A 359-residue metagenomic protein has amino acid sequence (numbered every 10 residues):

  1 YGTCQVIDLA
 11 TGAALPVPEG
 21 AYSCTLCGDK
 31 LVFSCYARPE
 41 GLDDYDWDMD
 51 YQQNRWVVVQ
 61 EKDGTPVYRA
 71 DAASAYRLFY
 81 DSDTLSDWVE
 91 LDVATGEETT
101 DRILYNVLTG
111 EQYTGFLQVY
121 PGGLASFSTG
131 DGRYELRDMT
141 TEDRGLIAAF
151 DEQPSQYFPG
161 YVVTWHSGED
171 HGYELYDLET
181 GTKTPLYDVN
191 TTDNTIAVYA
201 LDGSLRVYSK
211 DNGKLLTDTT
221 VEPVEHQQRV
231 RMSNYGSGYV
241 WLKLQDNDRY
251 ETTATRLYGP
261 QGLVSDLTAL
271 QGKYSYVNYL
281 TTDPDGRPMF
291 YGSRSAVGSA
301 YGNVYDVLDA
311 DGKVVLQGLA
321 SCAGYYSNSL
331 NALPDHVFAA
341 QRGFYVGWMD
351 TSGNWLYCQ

Functional and structural regions predicted by a protein language model:
Y1-Q359: Residue-level detector of conserved, function-critical positions
